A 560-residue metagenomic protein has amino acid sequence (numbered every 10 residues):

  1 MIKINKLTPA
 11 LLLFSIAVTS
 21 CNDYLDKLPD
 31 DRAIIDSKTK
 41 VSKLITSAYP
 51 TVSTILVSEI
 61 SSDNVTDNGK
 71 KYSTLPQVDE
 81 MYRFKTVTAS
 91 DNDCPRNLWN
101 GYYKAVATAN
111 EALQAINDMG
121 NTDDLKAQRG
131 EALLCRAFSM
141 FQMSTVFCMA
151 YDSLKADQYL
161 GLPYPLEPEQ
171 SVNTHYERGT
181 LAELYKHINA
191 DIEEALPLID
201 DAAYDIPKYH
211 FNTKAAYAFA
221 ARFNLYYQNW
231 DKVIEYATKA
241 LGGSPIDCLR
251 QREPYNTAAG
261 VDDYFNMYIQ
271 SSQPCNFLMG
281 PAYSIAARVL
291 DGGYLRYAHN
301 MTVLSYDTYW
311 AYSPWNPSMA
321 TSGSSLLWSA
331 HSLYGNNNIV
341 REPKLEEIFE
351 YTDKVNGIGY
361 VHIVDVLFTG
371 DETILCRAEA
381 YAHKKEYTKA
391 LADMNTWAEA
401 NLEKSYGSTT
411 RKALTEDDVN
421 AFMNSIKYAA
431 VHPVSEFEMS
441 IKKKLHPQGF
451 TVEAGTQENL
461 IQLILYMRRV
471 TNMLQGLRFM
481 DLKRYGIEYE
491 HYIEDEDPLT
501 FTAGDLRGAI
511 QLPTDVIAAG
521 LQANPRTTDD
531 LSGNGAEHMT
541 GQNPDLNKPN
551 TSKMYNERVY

Functional and structural regions predicted by a protein language model:
M1-T19: Sec-dependent bacterial lipoprotein signal peptides
C21-N22, T213-E253, T551-V559: Aromatic-residue-lined binding/catalytic grooves and analogous aromatic/hydrophobic interfacial grooves in multimeric
C21-T66, H299-V303, T308-Y309, P314 (+1 more regions): Membrane-proximal, proline-rich intrinsically disordered regions
D79-C148, H175, G179-E183, E193-D201 (+2 more regions): Conserved, well-structured interaction surfaces
I234-D371, K404-T451, L463, L477 (+2 more regions): Hydrophobic-face positions in mid-chain alpha helices that act as interaction patches
